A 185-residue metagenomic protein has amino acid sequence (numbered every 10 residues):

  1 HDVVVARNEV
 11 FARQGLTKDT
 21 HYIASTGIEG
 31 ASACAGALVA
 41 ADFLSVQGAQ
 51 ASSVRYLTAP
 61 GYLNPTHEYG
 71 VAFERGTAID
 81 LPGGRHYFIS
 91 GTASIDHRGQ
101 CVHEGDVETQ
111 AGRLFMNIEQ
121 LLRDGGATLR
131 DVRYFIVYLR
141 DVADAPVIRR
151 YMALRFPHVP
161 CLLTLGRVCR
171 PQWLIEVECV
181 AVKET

Functional and structural regions predicted by a protein language model:
H1-R133, Y138-T185: N-terminal presequence-like segments and the immediate start of the first folded domain
